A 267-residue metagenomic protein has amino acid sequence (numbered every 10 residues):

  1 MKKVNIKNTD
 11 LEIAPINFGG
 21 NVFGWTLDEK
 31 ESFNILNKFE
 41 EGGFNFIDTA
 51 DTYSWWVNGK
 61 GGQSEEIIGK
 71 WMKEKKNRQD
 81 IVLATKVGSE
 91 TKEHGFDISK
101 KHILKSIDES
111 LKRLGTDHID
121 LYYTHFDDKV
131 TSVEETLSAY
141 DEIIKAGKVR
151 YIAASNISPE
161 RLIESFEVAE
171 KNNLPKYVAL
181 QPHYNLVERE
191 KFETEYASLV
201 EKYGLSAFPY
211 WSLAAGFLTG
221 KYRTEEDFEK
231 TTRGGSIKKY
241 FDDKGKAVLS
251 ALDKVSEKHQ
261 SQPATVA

Functional and structural regions predicted by a protein language model:
M1-Q79, K145: N-terminal binding-site loop/beta-alpha segment at the start of enzyme catalytic domains that lines or forms
I6, F18, S32, I47 (+11 more regions): Conserved, mostly hydrophobic/aromatic
K7-G24, V82-G95, H118, Y123: N-terminal small/glycine-rich loop or linker at the start of catalytic domains across soluble metabolic enzymes
L11-I16, G43-N45, N77-I81, G115-D120 (+4 more regions): Short, well-ordered coil/turn segments that N-cap beta-strands
G20-K30, E90-L104, F126-T131: Active-site mouth loops of central-metabolism enzymes
N21-F23, T52, K86-E90, T124-D127 (+3 more regions): Active-site beta-loop-alpha junctions enriched in small/polar residues
L27-E40, I98-L114, L162-E167: Short, acidic/polar
T131-A267: Beta/alpha (TIM)-barrel catalytic core signal, keyed to glycine-rich beta->alpha loops juxtaposed to Asp/Glu that bind
